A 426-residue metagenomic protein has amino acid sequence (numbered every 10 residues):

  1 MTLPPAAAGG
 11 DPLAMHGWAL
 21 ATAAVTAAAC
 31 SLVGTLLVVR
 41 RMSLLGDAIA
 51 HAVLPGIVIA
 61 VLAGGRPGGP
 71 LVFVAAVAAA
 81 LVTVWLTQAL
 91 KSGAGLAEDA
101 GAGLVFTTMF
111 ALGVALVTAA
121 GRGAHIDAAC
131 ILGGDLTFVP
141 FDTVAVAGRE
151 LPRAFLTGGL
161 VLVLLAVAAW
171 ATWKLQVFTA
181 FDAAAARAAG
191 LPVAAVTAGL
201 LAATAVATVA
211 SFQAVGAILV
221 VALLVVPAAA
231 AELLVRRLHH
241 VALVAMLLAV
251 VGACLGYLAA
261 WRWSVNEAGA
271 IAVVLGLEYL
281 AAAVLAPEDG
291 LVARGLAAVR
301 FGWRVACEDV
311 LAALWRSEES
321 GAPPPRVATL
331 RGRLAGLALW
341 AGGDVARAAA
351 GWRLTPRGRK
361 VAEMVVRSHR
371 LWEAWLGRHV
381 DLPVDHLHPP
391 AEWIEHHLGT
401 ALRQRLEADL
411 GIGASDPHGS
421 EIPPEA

Functional and structural regions predicted by a protein language model:
M1-A29: Membrane-interfacial amphipathic/re-entrant helices at transmembrane-helix boundaries
T35-I126, A231-A245, L258-A270: Short loop segments and helix-boundary regions at transmembrane helix junctions of multi-pass inner-membrane proteins
F110-A168: Transmembrane helix-bundle core of multi-pass membrane transporters and related energy-transducing complexes
E150-A222: Helix-loop-helix "hairpin" substructures at the membrane interface of multi-pass membrane proteins
A207-V265: Transmembrane alpha-helical segments in multi-pass inner-membrane proteins
E267-A298: Long, low-complexity, charged/polar intrinsically disordered regions in eukaryotic proteins
A297-R333: Short amphipathic alpha-helical interface segments
S320-A426: Structured cytosolic domains appended to multi-pass membrane proteins
